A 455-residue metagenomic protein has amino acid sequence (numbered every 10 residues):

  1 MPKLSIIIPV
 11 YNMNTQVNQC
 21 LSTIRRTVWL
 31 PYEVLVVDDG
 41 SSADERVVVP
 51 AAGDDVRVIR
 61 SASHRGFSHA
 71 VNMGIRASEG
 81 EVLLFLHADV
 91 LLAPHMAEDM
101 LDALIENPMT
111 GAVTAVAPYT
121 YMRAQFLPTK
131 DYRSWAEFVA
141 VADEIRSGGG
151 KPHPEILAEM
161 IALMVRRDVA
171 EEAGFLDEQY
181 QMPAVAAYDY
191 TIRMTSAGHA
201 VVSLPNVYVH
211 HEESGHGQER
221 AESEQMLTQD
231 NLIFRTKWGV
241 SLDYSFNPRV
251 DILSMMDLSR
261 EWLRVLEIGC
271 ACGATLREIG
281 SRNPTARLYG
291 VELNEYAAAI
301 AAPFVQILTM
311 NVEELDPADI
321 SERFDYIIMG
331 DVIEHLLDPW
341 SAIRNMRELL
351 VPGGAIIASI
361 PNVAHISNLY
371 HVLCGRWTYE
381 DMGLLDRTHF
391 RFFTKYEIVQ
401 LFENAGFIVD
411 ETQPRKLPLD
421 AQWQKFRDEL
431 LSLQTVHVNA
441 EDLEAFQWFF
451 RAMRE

Functional and structural regions predicted by a protein language model:
S22-P31: Short, acidic, metal-binding catalytic loop of nucleotide-sugar glycosyltransferases
S61-S78: Glycine-rich, basic loop-to-helix element that forms the pyrophosphate-binding segment of sugar-nucleotide handling
S68, R133-S134, D143-D168, G383: A recurrent flexible, glycine/aromatic-enriched loop bordering the glycosyltransferase active site that acts as
L83: Short aromatic/hydrophobic "clamp" motif used to bind/position activated sugar donors
P94-T129, N362: Conserved donor NDP-sugar-binding/catalytic core segment of glycosyltransferases
Q125, G149, E178, L337-R454: S-adenosyl-L-methionine-dependent methyltransferase catalytic module, highlighting the catalytic core
I156-G174, Q179-V207: A short, conserved alpha-helix in the catalytic core of glycosyltransferases
H216-E222, L227-E322, Y326, W340-I343 (+2 more regions): Conserved N-terminal segment of class I S-adenosyl-L-methionine
